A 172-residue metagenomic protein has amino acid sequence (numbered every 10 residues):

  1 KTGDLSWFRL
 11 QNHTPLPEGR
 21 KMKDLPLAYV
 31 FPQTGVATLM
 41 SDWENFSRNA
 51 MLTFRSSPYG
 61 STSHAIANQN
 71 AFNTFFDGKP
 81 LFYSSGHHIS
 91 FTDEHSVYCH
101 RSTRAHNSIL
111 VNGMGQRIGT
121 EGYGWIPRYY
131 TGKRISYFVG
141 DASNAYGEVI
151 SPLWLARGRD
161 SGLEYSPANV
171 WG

Functional and structural regions predicted by a protein language model:
T2-G172: Catalytic and substrate-binding regions of extracellular carbohydrate-active enzymes, especially polysaccharide lyases
